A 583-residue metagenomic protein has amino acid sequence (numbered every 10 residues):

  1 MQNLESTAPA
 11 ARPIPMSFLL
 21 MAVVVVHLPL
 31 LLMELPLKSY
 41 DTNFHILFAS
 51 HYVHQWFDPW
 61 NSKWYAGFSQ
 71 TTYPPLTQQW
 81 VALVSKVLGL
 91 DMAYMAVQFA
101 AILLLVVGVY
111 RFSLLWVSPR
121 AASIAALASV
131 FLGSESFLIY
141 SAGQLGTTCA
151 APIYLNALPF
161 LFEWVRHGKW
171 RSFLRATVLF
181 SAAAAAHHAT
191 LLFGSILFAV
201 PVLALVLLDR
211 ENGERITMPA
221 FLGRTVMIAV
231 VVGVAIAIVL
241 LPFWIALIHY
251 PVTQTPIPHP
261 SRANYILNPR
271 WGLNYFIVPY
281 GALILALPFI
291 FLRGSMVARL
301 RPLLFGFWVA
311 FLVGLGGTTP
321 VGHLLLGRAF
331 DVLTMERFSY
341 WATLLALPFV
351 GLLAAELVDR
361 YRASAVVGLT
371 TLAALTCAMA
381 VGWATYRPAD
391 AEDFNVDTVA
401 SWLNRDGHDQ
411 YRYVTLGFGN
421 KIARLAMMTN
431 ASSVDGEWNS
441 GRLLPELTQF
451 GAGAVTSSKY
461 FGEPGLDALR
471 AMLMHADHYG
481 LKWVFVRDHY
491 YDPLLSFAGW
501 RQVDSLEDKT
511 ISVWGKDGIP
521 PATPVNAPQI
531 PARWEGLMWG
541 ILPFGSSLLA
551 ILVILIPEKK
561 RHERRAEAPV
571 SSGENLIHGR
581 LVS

Functional and structural regions predicted by a protein language model:
Q2-A391, N395-W402, M427-T429, H475 (+3 more regions): Membrane-embedded transmembrane-helix bundle of lipid-linked glycan/lipid transferases
S134, H188-A189, F418-I422, N439-G441 (+1 more regions): Solvent-exposed loop/turn segments at secondary-structure junctions within structured extracellular/periplasmic domains
F180, L372-Y386, R405-M474, P520: Extracytoplasmic/lumenal acceptor-recognition loop(s) of multi-pass membrane glycoenzymes
L443-L444, L494, V513: Short secondary-structure boundary/hinge segments and terminal tails
F450-L506: Periplasmic/luminal catalytic loop of GT-C fold multi-pass membrane glycosyltransferases that transfer sugars from
